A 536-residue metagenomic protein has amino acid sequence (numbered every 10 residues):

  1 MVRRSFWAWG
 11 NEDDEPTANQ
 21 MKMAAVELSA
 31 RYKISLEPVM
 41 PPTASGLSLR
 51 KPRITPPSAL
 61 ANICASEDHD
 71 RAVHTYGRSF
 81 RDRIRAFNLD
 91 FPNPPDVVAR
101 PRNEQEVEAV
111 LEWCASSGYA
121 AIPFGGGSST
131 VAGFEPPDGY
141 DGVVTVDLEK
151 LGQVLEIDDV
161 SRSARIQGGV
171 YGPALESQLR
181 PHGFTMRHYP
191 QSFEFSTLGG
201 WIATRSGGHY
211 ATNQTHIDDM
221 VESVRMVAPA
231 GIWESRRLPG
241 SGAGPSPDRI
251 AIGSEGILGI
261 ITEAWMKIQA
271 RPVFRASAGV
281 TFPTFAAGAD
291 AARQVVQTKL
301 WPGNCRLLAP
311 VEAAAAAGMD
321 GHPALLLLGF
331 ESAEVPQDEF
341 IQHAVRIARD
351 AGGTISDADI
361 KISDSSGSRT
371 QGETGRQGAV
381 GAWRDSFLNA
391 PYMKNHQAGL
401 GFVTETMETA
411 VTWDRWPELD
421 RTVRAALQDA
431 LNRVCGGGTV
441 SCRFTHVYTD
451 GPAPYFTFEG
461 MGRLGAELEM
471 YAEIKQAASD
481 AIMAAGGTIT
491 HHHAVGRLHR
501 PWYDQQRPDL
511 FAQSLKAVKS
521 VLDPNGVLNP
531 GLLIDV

Functional and structural regions predicted by a protein language model:
M1-E112, T130-R162, P310-A317, E373-T406 (+2 more regions): N-terminal flexible segment immediately upstream of the FAD-binding catalytic core in FAD-dependent oxidoreductases
A24, E37-P41, N62-A86, A270 (+5 more regions): C-terminal substrate-recognition/cap domain of FAD-linked oxidoreductases
G152-R306, V527: FAD-binding subdomain of flavoenzyme oxidoreductases
I474-A512: C-terminal structured "cap/appendage" subdomains that terminate the fold
G496-V536: Activity-critical C-terminal alpha-helical subdomain
